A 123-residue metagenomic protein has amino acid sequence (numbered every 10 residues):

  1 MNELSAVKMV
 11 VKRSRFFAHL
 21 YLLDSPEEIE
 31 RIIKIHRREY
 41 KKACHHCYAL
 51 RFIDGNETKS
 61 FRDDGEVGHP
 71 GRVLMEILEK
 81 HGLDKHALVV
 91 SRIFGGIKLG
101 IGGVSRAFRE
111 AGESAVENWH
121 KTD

Functional and structural regions predicted by a protein language model:
M1-H69: C-terminal regulatory domains involved in ligand/effector binding and gene-expression control
R13, I29, V67, I97 (+2 more regions): Hydrophobic alpha-helical segments and helix-packing faces
E27-K34, E76, R106, E110 (+1 more regions): Solvent-exposed alpha-helical segments within well-ordered globular domains of core cellular machineries
G55, I93-G96: A short, flexible beta-alpha/helix-coil linker loop
D64-I77, K85, V104-S105: Conserved mixed alpha/beta catalytic, RNA-binding, or beta-rich assembly cores of soluble enzyme, regulatory
H81: Gly/His-enriched, cation/cofactor- and phosphate-binding structural elements
D84-F94: Glycine- and acidic-rich phosphate- and metal-coordinating loops
V90, K98-D123: Glycine- and Gly-Pro-enriched alpha-helical subdomains that act as flexible, kink-prone "lid/hinge" or packing modules
